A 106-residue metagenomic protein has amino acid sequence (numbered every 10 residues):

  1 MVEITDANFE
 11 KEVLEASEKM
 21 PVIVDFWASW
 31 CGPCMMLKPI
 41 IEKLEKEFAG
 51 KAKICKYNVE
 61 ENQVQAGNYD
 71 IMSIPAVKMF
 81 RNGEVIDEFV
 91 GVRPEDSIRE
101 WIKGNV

Functional and structural regions predicted by a protein language model:
E3-T5, F26, L37-V64: Thiol-based oxidoreductase modules, predominantly thioredoxin-like and allied folds used for disulfide exchange
E3-V22, Q63: A short beta-strand-turn-helix
M20, W27-W30, S73: Short pre-active-site segment immediately N-terminal to redox-active cysteine/selenocysteine motifs in thiol-based
D25-W27, M79: Structural cue for short, hydrophobic secondary-structure segments
C31-C34, V77: The canonical Cys-X-X-Cys-His
M35-P39, N68, E84: Generic recognition of short, well-ordered alpha-helical segments
V64-M72: Mid-chain, well-packed structural core segment of small domains
S73, K78-V106: Non-catalytic, surface beta->alpha helical segment in thiol-disulfide oxidoreductase systems
